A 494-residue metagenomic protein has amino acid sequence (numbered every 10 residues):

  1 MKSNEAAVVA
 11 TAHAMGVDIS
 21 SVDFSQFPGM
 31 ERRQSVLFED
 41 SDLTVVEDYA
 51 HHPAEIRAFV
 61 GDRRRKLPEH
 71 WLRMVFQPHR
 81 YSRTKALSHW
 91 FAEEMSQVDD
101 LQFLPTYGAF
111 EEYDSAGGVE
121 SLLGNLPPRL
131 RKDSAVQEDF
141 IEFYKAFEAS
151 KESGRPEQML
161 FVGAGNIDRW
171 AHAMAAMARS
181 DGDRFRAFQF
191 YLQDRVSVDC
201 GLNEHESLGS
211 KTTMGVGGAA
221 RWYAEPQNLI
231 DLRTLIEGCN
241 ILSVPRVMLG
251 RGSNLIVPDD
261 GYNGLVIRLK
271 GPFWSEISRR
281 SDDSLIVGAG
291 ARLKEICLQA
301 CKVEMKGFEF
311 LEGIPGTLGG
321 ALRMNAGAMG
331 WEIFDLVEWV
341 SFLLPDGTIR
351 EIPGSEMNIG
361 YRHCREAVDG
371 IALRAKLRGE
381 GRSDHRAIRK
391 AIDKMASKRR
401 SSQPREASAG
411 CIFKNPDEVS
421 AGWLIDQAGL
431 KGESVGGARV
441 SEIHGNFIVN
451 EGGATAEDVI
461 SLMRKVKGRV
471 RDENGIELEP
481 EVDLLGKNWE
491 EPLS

Functional and structural regions predicted by a protein language model:
M1-D100: Nucleotide phosphate-binding/pyrophosphate-handling subdomain across enzymes that bind or process nucleotide phosphates
A92-R155: C-terminal helical cap/extension that packs against the catalytic core of soluble nucleotide-cofactor enzymes
E142-M177: A glycine-rich beta-strand to alpha-helix segment that forms a phosphate/ribose-binding loop at ligand/cofactor sites
L160-N166, L249-S253, A289, E451: Glycine-rich beta-strand-to-loop/alpha-helix junction loops that act as flexible
F188-L318: Anion-binding (especially nucleotide phosphate/pyrophosphate-binding) glycine-rich loop and adjoining beta-alpha core
E204, R251, L343-R464, G468-S494: Phosphate/pyrophosphate- and phosphate-bearing ligand-binding catalytic cores of soluble enzymes
G217-G218, A224-L229, I256-S275, R323-P353 (+1 more regions): Structural signature of FAD isoalloxazine-binding scaffolds in flavoprotein oxidoreductases
K294-E338, L344, S408: A gly/ser-rich beta-alpha-beta helix-loop segment of oxidoreductase catalytic cores
